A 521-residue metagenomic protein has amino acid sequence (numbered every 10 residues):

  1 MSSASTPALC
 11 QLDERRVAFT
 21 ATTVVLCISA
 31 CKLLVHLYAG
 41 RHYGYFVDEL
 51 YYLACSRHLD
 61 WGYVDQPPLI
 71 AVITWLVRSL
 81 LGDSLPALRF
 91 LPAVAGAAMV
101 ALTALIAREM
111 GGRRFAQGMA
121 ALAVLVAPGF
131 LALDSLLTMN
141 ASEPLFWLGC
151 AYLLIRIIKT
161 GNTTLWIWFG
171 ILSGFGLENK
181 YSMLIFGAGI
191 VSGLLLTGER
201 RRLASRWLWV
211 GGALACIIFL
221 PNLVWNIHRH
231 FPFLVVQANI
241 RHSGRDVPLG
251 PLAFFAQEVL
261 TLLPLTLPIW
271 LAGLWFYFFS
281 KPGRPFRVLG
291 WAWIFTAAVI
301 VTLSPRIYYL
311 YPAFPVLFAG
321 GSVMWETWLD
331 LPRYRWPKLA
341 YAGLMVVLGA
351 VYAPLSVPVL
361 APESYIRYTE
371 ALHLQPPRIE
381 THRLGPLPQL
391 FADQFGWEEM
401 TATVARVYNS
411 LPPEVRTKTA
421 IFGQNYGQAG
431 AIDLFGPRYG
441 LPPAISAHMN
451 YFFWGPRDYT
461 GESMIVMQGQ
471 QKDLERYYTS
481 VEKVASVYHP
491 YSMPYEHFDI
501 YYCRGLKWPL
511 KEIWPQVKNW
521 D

Functional and structural regions predicted by a protein language model:
M1-L34, V210, L214: Start-transfer (signal-anchor) and selected internal transmembrane alpha helices of multi-pass inner/ER membrane
C10, E14, A21-L26, T103-V126 (+1 more regions): Transmembrane-helix signature of polytopic, membrane-embedded enzymes that assemble or transfer cell-envelope glycans
L26, F90-G111, G149, L153: Transmembrane-helix motifs of polytopic, lipid-linked glycan transferases
S29, A120-P128, S173, L177 (+1 more regions): Short helix- or helix-capping micro-motifs that position conserved polar/aromatic residues at function-defining sites
R57, L102, A123, S142-T160 (+1 more regions): Specific aromatic-rich, kink-prone transmembrane helix
R108-G111, C150-W166, G273-P282: Membrane-interface transmembrane helices that cradle and orient dolichyl/undecaprenyl
G129, S135-E143: Short acidic/glycine- and proline-prone juxtamembrane loop motifs at membrane-interface regions of multi-pass membrane
F175, L184-F286, I300, P354-V359 (+2 more regions): Transmembrane-lumen/periplasm boundary regions of multi-pass, lipid-linked membrane glycan transferases
